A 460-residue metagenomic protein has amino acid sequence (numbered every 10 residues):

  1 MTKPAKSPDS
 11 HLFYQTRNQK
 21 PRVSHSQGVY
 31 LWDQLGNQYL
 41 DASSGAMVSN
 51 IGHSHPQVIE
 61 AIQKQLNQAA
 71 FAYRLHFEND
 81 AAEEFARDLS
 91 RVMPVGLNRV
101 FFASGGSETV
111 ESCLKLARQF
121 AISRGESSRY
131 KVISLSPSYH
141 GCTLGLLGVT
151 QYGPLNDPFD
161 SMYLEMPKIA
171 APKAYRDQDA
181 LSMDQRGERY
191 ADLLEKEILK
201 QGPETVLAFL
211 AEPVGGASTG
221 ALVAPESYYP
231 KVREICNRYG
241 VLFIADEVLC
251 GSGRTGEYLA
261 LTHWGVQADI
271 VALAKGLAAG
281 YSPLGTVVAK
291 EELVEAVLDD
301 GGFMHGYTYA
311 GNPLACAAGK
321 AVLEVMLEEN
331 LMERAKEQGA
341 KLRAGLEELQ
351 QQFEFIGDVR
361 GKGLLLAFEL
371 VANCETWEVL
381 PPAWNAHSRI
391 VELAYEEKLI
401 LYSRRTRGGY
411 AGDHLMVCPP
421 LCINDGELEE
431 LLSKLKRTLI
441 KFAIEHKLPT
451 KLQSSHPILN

Functional and structural regions predicted by a protein language model:
M1-N460: Conserved N-terminal phosphate-binding loop of PLP-dependent enzymes in the Aspartate aminotransferase
